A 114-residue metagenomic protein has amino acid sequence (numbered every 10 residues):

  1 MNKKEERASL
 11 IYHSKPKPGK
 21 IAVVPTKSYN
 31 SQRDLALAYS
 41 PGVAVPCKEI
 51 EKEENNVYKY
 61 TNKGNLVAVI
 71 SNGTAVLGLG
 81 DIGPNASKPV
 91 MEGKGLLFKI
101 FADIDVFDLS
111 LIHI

Functional and structural regions predicted by a protein language model:
N2-K3, H13-K20, P25-S28, V90 (+1 more regions): Extended, charged alpha/beta regions that create polyanion-binding interfaces
K15, V57-K63, I70, K99-I100: Solvent-exposed alpha-helices and their adjacent loops that cap or buttress functional pockets in soluble metabolic
K17-K59: An N-cap/entry alpha-helix motif that binds or orients negatively charged groups
N30-S31, S71-G80, F98-D108: Gly-rich Lys/Arg/Thr-decorated short loops/hinges at beta-loop-alpha junctions or inter-strand turns that position
Q32, A44-C47, G64-V67, G73 (+1 more regions): A common structural microfeature
E51-L66, L79, E92: Short, glycine/charged-enriched hinge/interface segments at domain edges or termini
L77-M91: Glycine- and acidic-residue-enriched helix-capping/strand-helix junction motifs
I112-I114: Conserved small/polar residues in nucleotide/adenosyl-binding loops
